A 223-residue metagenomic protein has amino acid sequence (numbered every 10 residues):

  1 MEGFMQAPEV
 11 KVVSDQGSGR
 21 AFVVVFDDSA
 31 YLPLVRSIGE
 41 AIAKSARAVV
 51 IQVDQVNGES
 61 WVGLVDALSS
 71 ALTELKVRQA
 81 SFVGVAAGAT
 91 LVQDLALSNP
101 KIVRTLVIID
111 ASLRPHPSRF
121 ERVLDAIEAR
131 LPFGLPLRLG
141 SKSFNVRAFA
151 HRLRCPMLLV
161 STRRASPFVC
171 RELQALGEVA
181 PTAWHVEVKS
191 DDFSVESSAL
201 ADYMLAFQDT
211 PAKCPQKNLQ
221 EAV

Functional and structural regions predicted by a protein language model:
E2, F120-A148: Hydrophobic, aromatic-rich cap/lid helix
Q6, V10-G58: Conserved HGGG/HGGXW glycine-rich cap/lid loop of the alpha/beta-hydrolase fold
E40, V49-S81: Active-site loop/oxyanion-hole signature of alpha/beta-hydrolase fold enzymes
V83-V92: Gly/Ala-rich beta-loop-alpha elbow adjacent to hydrolase catalytic centers
L97, L106-R130: Flexible "cap/lid" loop of the alpha/beta hydrolase fold
L153, L159-S161: Short beta-strand/loop motif that positions the catalytic acidic residue of the alpha/beta-hydrolase fold
S166-E172: Conserved alpha/beta-hydrolase "acid-adjacent" motif
A183-V223: Catalytic active-site module of serine/aspartate enzymes centered on a nucleophile-bearing elbow/loop
